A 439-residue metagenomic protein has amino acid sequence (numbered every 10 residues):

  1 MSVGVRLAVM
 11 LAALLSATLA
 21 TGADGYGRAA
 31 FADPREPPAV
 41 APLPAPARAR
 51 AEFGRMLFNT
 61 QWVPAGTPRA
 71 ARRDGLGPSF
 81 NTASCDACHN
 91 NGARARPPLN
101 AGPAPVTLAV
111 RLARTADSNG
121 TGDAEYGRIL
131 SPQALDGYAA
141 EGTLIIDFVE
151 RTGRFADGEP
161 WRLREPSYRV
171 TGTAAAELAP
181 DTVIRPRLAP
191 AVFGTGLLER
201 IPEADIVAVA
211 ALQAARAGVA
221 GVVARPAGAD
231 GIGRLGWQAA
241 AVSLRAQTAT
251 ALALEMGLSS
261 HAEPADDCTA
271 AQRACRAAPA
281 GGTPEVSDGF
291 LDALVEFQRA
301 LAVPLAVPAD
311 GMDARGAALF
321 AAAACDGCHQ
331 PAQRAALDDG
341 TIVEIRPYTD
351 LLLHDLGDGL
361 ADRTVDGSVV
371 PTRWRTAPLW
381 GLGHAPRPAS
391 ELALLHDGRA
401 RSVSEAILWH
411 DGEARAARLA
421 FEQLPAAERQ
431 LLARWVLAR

Functional and structural regions predicted by a protein language model:
M1-V9: Bacterial N-terminal signal peptides that target proteins for export
A8-T18: Bacterial N-terminal signal peptides
L19-R439: Periplasmic c-type cytochrome electron-transfer domains
